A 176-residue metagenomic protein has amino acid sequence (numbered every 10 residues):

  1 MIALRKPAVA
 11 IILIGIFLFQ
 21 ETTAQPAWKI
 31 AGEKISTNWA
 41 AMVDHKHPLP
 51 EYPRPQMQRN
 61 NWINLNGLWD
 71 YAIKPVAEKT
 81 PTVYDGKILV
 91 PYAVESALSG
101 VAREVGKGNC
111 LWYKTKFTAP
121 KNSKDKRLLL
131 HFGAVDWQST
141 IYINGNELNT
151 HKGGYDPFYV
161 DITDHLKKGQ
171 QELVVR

Functional and structural regions predicted by a protein language model:
M1-A27: Bacterial Sec-dependent N-terminal signal peptides
A3, A24, H45-R54, L98-V101 (+2 more regions): N-terminal accessory segment at the very beginning of proteins
Q25-W62: N-terminal pre-domain segments of enzymes
L68-V90: Predominantly extracellular/luminal regions of secreted and cell-surface proteins, especially disulfide-bonded
D70-K74, R103-R176: Accessory beta-strand-rich segments of carbohydrate-active enzymes
Y84-R103: Aromatic- and Gly/Pro-rich amphipathic surface segment
